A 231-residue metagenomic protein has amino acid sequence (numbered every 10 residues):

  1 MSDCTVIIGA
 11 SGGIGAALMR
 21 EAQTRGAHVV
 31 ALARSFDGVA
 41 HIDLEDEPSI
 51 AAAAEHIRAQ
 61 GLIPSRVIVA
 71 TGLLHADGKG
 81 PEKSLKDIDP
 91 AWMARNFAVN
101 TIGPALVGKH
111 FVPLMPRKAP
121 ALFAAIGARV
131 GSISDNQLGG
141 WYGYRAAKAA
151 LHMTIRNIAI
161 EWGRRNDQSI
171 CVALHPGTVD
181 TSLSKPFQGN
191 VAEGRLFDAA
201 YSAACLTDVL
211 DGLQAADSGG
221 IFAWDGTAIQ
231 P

Functional and structural regions predicted by a protein language model:
I8-E21: N-terminal Rossmann NAD(P)H-binding glycine-rich loop of SDR-like oxidoreductase domains
R20, A105-G108, K148-I160, A203-T207: Conserved active-site helix of classical SDR/Rossmann-fold NAD(P)-dependent CH-OH oxidoreductases
R34-A52: Rossmann-fold cofactor-recognition segment
I57-T71, A76: A glycine-rich helix->loop->beta "capping" turn within Rossmann-like NAD(P)(H)-dependent oxidoreductase domains
I68, A124, C171-L174, S184: Hydrophobic structural elements of the Rossmann-like NAD(P)H-binding subdomain that define the short-chain
L73-D77, P81-F97, I102, R117-R165: Catalytic loop of short-chain dehydrogenase/reductase
S134, N166, H175-Q188: Short beta-loop-alpha junction of Rossmann-like oxidoreductase domains
S169, A173, K185, G189-P231: C-terminal helical subdomain
